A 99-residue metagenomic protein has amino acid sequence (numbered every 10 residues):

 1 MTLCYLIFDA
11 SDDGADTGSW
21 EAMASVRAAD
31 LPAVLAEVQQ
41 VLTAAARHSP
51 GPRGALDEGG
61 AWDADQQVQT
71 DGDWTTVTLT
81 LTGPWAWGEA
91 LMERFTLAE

Functional and structural regions predicted by a protein language model:
M1-G51, E58: Long, contiguous N-terminal structural blocks used for assembly/anchoring
L3-C4, Q66-W74, T96-E99: A structural signal for the main folded, soluble domain(s) of proteins
C4-I7, L81, R94: Intrinsic disorder/low-structure terminal segments
D13, A28, T70, E93-T96: Amphipathic alpha-helical interaction segments
A36-A86: Amphipathic protein-protein interaction modules
P84, G88-E99: Mixed-charge, glycine-accented linear interaction segment located at domain edges/termini
